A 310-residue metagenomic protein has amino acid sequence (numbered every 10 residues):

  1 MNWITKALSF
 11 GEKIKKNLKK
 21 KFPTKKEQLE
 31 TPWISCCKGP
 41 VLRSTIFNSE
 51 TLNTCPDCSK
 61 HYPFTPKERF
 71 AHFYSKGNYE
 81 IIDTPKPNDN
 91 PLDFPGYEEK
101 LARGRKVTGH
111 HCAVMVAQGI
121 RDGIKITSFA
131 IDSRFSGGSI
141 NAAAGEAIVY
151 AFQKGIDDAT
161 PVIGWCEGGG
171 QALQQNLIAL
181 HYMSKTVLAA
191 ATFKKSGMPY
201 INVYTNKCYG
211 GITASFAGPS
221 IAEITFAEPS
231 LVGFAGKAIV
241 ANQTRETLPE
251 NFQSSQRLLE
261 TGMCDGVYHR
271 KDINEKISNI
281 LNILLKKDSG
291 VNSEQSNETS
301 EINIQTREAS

Functional and structural regions predicted by a protein language model:
M1-H110, Q118-R121, I280-S310: Intrinsically disordered, low-complexity segments enriched in small/flexible residues
P32, T54, P66-R69, A144-A151 (+4 more regions): General structural feature for long, well-ordered alpha-helical segments within catalytic domains of soluble enzymes
S35, T54, Q118, T127-F129 (+4 more regions): Structured core elements
C37, L101, A130-S139: Short, basic, glycine/proline-bearing loop/turn elements
S49, C55, G138-G145, L177: Ordered, soluble secondary-structure elements with a strong preference for glycine-centered loop motifs and nearby
E99-A102, V107-A113, G138-Q153: Glycine-rich anion/phosphate-binding loops
G119-D132, A147-Q171: A structural preference for short, pocket-lining loop segments at secondary-structure junctions
C166-S289: Conserved catalytic cores of soluble enzyme domains, especially glycine-rich substrate-binding beta-alpha loops
